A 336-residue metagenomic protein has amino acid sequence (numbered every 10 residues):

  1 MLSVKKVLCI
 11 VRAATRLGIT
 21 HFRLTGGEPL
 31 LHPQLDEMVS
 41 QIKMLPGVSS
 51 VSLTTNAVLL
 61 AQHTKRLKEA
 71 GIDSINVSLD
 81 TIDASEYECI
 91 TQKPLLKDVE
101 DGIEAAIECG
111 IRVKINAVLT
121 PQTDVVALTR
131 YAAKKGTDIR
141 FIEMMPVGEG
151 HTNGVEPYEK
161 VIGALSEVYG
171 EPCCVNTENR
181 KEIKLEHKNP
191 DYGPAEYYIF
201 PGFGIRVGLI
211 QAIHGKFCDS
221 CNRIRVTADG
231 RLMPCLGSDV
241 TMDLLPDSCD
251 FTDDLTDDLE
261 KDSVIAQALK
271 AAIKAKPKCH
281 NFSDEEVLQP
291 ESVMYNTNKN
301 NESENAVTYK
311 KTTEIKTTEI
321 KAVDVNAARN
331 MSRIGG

Functional and structural regions predicted by a protein language model:
M1-L24, E28-I142: Radical SAM/AdoMet-radical enzyme domain recognition
V4, L96, V155, L259 (+2 more regions): Electropositive phosphate-/nucleotide-binding environments in soluble metabolic enzymes
G27, V58, F203-I205, R231: Well-ordered beta-strand scaffold positions
L60, Q122, G148, K216 (+1 more regions): Flexible, glycine-rich phosphate/dinucleotide-binding loops and adjacent beta-alpha linkers at cofactor/substrate
D80, S85-E88, K93-G208, A212 (+1 more regions): Radical SAM enzyme [4Fe-4S]-AdoMet core and its adjacent flexible, acidic and glycine-rich loops/tails across
G215-G336: Radical SAM enzyme core and accessory elements
